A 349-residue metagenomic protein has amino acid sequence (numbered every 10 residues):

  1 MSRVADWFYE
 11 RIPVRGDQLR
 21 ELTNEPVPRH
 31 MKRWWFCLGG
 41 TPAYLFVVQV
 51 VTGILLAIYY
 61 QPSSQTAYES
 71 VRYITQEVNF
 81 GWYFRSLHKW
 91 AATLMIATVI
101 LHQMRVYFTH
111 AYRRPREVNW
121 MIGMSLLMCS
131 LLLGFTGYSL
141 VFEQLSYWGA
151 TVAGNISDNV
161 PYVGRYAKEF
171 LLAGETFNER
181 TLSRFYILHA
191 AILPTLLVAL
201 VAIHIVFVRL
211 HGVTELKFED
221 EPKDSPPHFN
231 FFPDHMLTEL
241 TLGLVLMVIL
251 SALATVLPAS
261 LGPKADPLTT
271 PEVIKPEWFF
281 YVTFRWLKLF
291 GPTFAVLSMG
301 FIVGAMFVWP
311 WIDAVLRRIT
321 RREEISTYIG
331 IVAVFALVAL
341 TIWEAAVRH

Functional and structural regions predicted by a protein language model:
M1-W34, H211-L244, A333: Extramembrane terminal tails and long inter-domain/linker segments of multi-pass membrane proteins
S2-V14, L56-S63, T93-R113, W120-M121 (+2 more regions): Transmembrane-helix bundle segments that line or gate the permeation/cavity pathway in multi-pass membrane proteins
V27-A43, Y107-M128, Q144, W148-G149 (+3 more regions): Membrane-interfacial loop-to-helix junctions in multi-pass inner-membrane proteins
H30-V48, T75-A97, R114-N119, N178-T195 (+2 more regions): Membrane-entry segments of alpha-helical transmembrane domains in multi-pass membrane proteins
G53, L94-T109, H189-H211, M247-P258 (+1 more regions): Transmembrane alpha-helical segments in integral membrane proteins
I58-S86, A150-N178, P267-R285: Extracytosolic (periplasmic/ER-lumenal) interhelical loops and adjacent juxtamembrane/interface segments of multi-pass
S183-T270: Long, contiguous internal "core" modules enriched in hydrophobic/ aromatic residues
A339-H349: Juxtamembrane boundary at the C-terminal end of a transmembrane helix
